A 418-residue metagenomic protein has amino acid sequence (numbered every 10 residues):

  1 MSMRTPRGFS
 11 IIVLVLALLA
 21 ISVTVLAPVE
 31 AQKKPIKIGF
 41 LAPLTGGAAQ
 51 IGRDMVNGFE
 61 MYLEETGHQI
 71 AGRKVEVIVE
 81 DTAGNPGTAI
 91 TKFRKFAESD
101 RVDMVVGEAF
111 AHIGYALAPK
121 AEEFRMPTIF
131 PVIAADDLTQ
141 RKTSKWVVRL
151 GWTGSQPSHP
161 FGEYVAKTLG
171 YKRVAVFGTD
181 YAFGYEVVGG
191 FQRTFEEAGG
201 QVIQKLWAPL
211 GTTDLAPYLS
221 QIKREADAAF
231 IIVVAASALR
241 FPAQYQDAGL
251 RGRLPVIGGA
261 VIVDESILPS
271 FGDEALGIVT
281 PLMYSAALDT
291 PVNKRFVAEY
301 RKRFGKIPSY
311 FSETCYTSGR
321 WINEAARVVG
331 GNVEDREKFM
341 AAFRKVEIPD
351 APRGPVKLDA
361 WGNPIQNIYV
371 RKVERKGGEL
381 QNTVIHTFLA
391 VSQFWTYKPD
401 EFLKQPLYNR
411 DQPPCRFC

Functional and structural regions predicted by a protein language model:
M1-I36, P414-C418: Short, low-complexity disordered leader/linker segments with a strong preference for bacterial N-terminal type II
K33-P35, Q50-M55, E65, Q69-R141 (+3 more regions): Beta-alpha junction/loop-to-helix N-cap segments that form part of ligand/metal-binding clefts
I36, E347-C418: Solvent-exposed, acidic/polar segments of extracytosolic/periplasmic ligand-binding ectodomains
G39-E60, E80-G87, A109-F110, F177-Y185 (+3 more regions): Extracytoplasmic "Venus flytrap"
T82, I129-F130, D136-T139, L210 (+2 more regions): Venus flytrap/periplasmic-binding-protein-like
F96-A109, P127-P131, R173-G178, A226-A235 (+3 more regions): Periplasmic-binding protein-like
D136-T139, K145-A248, Y284-R295: Extracellular/periplasmic Venus flytrap/periplasmic-binding protein
S144, P242-Y316, R327-E334, T383-C418: Extracellular/periplasmic periplasmic-binding protein-like sensory domains
